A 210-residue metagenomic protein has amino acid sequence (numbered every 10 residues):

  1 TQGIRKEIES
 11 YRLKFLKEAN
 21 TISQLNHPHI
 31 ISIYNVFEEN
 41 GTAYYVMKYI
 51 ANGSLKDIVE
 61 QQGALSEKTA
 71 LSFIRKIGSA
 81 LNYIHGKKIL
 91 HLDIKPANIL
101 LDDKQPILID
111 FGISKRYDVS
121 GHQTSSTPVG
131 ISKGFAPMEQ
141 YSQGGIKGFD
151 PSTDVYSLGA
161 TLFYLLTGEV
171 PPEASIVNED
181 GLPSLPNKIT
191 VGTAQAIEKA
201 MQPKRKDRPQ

Functional and structural regions predicted by a protein language model:
T1-Q24: AlphaC helix of the eukaryotic protein kinase fold
H27-I30, L55: Non-catalytic scaffold residues of the protein kinase domain
V36: Activation-segment/catalytic-loop signature of the eukaryotic protein kinase fold
N40-S54, I58: Conserved short submotifs of the Hanks-type protein kinase catalytic core that shape the nucleotide-binding pocket
F73-I74: Activation segment signature within eukaryotic-like protein kinase domains
H85-L101: Catalytic-loop of the protein kinase fold
G134-Q210: C-terminal lobe helix-coil module of Hanks-type protein kinase domains
